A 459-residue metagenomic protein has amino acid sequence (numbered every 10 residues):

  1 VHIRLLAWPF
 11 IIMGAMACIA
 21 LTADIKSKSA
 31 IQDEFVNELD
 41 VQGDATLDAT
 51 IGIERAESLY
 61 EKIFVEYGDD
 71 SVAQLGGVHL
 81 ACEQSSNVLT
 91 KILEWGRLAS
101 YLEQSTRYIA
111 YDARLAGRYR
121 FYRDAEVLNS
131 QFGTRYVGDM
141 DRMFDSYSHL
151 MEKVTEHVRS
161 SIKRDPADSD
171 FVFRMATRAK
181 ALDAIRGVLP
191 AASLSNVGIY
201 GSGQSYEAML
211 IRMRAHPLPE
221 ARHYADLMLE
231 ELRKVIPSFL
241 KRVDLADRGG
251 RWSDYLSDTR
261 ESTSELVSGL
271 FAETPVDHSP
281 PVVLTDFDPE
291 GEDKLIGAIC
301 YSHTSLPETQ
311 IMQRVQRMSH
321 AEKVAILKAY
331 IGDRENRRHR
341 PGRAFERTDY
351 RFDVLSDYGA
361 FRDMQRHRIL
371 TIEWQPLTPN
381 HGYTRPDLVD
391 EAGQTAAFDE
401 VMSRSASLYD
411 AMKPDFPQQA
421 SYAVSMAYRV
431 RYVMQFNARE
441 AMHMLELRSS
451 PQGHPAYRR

Functional and structural regions predicted by a protein language model:
V1-R459: A conserved ligand/cofactor-binding region detector
